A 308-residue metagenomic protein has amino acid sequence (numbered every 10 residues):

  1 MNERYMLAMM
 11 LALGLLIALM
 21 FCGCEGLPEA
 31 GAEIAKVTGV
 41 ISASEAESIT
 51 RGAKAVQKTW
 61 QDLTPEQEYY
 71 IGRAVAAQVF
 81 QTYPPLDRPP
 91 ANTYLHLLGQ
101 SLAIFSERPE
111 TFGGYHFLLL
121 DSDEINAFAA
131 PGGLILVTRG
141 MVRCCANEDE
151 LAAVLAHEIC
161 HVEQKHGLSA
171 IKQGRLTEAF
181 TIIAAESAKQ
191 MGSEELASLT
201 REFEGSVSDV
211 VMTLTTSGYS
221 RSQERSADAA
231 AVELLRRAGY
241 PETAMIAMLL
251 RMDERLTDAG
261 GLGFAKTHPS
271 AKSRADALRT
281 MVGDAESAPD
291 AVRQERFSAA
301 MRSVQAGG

Functional and structural regions predicted by a protein language model:
N2-L11: Bacterial N-terminal signal peptides that target proteins for export
M10-M20: Bacterial N-terminal signal peptides
G23-G308: A Zn2+-metalloprotease active-site environment signal
